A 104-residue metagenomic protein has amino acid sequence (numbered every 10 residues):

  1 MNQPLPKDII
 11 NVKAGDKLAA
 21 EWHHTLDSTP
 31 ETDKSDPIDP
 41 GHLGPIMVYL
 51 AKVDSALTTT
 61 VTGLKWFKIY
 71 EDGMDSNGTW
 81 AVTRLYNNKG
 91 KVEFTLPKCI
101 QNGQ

Functional and structural regions predicted by a protein language model:
M1-G103: Structured recognition/catalytic domains enriched at protein termini, typified by the LPMO catalytic fold at the mature
